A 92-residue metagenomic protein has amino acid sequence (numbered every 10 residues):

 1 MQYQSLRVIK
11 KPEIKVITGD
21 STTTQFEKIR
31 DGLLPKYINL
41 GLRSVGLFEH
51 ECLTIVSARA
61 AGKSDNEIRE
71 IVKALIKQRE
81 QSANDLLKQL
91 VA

Functional and structural regions predicted by a protein language model:
M1, Q89-A92: Short intrinsically disordered terminal tails
M1-R7, I68-I71: A detector for short, charged/polar N-terminal pre-domain segments
R7-E13, K36-R59: Short helix-start
I9-K10, S21-T22, S64-D65: General structural signal for secondary-structure boundaries
I17-G46, R69-A83: Major-groove DNA-recognition helix of helix-turn-helix-type DNA-binding domains
L53-L87: A short, Lys/Arg-enriched interface patch at domain edges and termini
